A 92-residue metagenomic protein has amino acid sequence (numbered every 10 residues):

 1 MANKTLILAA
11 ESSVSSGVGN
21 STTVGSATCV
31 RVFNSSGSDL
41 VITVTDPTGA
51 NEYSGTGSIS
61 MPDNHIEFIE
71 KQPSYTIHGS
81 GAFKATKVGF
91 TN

Functional and structural regions predicted by a protein language model:
M1-S15, G79-N92: C-terminal interaction-tip segments
L8-S26, A50-Y53: Surface-exposed ligand/attachment interfaces on beta-rich extracellular proteins
T22, V32-S36, I77-G81: Non-cytosolic beta-sheet module surface loops
G25-C29, S74: Short, surface-exposed beta-edge/turn micro-motifs
T28, S38-I42, F83: Short beta-strand/loop motifs in extracellular/secreted proteins, especially within beta-sandwich accessory domains
V30-S35, H65-E67: Short linear motifs in intrinsically disordered
F33-G55: Short, surface-exposed beta-strand/strand-loop-strand elements in extracellular ectodomains
P47-S80: Intrinsically disordered, low-complexity Pro/Gly/Ser/Thr-rich segments with frequent PxxP/GP/PP motifs and embedded
